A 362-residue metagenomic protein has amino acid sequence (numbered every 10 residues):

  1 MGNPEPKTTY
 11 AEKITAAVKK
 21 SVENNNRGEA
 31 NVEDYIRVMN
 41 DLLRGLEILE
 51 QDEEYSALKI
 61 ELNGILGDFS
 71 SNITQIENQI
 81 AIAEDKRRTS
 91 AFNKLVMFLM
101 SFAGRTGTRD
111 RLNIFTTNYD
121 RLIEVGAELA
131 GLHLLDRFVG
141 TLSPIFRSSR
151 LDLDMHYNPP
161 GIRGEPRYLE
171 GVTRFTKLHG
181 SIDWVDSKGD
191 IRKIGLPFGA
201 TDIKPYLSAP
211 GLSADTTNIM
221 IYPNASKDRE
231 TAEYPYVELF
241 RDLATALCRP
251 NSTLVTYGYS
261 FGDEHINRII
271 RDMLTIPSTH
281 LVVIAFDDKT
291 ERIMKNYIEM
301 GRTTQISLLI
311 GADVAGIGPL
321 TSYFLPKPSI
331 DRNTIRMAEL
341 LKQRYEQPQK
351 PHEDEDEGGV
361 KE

Functional and structural regions predicted by a protein language model:
M1-A127, G131-L134: Gly/serine-rich nucleotide phosphate-binding loop at the start of the catalytic core of nucleotide/ADP-ribose-handling
M1-N3, E165, S226-E362: SIR2/sirtuin-family catalytic core signature
T89-S101, D152-I162, T231-L243: A Trp-anchored, charged/polar loop motif used as the substrate-binding/catalytic surface of acyl/ester-handling
L99-T108, Y168-G171, D272-S278, M300: Short, conserved loop/helix-junction motifs that constitute active-site signature segments in enzyme catalytic cores
L122-V125, D183-S187, D263: Short catalytic/ligand-binding loop motif for oxyanion handling, primarily in non-cytosolic enzymes, centered on
L135-R174: Conserved, well-structured core segments that form the ligand-binding/active-site neighborhood of functional domains
I191, A200-R249: Acidic, metal/cofactor-coordinating or nucleic-acid-engaging core segments within structured domains
